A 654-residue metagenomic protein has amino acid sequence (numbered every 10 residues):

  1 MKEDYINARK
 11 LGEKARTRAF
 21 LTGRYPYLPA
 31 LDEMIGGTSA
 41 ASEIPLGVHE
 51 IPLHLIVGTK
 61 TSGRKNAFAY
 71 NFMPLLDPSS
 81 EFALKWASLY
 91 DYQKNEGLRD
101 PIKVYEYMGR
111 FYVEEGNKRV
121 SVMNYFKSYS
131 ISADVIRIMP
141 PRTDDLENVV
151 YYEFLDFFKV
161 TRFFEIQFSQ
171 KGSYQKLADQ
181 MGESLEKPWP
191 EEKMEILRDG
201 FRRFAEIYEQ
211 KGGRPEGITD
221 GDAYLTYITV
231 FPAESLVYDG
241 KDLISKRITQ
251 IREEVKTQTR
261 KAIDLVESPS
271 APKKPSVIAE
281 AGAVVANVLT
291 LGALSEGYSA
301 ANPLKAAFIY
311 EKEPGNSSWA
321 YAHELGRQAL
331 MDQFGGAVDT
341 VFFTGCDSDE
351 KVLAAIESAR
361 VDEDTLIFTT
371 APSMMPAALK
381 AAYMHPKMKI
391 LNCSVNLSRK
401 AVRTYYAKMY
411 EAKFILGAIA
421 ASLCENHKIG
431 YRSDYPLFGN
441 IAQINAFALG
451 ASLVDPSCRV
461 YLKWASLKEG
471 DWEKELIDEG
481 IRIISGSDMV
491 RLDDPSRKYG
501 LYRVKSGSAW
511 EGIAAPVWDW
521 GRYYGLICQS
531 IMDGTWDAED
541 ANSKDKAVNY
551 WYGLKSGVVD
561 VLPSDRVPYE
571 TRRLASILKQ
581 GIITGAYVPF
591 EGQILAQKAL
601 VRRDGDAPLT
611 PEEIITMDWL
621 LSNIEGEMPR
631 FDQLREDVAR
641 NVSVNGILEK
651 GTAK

Functional and structural regions predicted by a protein language model:
M1-E114, N124-Y125, Q170-E183, R214-A281: Short, charged/polar connector segments at secondary-structure boundaries
E96-Y112, K118-V150: A short, basic-hydrophobic beta/loop patch
L294, K305-L325, L330, F334 (+2 more regions): Extracytoplasmic "Venus flytrap"
R327, I415-C458, L462, K546-S564: An alpha-beta-alpha
E363-P372, L391-C393, G480-V490, W510-W518 (+1 more regions): Periplasmic-binding protein-like
Y383-A407: Flexible loop/hinge segments that line or gate small-molecule binding clefts
Y406-H427, W518-D537: Hydrophobic alpha-helical segments within soluble ligand-binding/sensing domains
G534-E539, S543-A653: Segments of small-molecule ligand-sensing domains
